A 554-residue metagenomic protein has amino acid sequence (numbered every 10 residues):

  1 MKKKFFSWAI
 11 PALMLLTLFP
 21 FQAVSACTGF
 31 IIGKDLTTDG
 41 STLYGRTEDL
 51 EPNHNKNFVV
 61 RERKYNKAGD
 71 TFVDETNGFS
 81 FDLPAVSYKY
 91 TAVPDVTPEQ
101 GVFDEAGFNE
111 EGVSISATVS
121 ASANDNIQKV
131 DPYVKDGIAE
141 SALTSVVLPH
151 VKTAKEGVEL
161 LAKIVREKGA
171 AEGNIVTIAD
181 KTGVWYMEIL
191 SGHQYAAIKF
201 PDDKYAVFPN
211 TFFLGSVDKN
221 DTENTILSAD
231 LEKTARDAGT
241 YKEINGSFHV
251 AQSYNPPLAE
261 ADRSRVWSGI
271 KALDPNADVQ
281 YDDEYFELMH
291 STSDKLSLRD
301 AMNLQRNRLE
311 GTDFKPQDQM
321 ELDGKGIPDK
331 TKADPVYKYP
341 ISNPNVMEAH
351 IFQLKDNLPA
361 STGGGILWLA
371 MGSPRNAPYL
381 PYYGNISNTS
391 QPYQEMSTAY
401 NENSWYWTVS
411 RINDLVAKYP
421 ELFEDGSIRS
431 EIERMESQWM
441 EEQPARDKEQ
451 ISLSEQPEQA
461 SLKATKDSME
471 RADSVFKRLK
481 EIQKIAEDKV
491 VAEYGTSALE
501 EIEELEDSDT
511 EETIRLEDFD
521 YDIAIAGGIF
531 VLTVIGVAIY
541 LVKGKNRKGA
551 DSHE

Functional and structural regions predicted by a protein language model:
M1-S7, G544-R547: Positively charged n-region of N-terminal signal peptides that target proteins for export
K4-A23, A526-Y540: Sec-dependent N-terminal signal peptides of Gram-positive bacterial secreted proteins and lipoproteins
A26-A139, L160-L296: A contiguous strand-loop segment
G157-R166, A301-Q305: Short, well-structured alpha-helical segments that form the helix of a local strand-helix-strand
K325-E455: Substrate-recognition/cap regions that form aromatic- and gly/pro-loop-enriched pockets for small-molecule ligands
R429-E512: Histidine-centered catalytic/metal-binding microenvironments
I514-I529: Juxtamembrane/start-of-transmembrane alpha-helix segments at the extracytoplasmic/lumenal side of membrane anchors
V534-E554: C-terminal membrane-anchoring or membrane-association module
